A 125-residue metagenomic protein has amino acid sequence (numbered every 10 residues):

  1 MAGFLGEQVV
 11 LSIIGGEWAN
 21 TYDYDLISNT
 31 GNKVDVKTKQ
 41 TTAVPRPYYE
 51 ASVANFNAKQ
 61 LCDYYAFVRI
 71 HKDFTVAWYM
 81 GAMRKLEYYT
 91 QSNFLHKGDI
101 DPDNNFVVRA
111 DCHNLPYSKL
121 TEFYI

Functional and structural regions predicted by a protein language model:
M1-N32, K37-I125: Nucleic-acid endonuclease domains
